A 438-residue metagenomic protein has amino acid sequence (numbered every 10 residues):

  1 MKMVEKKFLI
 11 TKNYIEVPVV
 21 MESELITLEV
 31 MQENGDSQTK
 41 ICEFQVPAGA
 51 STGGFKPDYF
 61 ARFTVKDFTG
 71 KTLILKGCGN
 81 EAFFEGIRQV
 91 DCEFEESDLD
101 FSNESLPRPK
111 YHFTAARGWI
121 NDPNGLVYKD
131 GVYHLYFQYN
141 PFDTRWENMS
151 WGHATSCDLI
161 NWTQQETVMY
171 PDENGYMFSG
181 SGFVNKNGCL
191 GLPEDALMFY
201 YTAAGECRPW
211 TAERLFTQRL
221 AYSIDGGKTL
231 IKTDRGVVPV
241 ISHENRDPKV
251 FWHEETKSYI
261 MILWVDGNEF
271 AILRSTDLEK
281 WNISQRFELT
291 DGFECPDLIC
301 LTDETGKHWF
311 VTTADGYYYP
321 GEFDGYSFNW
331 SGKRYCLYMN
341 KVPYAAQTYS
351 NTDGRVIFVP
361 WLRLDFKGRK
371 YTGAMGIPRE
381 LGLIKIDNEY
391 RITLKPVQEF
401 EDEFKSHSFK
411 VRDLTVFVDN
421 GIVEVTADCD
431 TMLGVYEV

Functional and structural regions predicted by a protein language model:
M1-T39, T64-E81, E96-L99, A314 (+1 more regions): Beta-rich accessory regions
M3-E5, D36-F63, E85-N124, D143-W146 (+6 more regions): Surface loop/turn signatures of beta-propeller and other carbohydrate-active proteins
K12-Y14, L25, G70-T72, P123 (+11 more regions): Extracellular structured ligand-interaction cores
V17-P18, L75, D122-F142, Q164-V168 (+9 more regions): Hydrophobic core segments of beta-strands in well-ordered, beta-rich domains
L25-T27, F84-G86, W146-S150, R208-R219 (+4 more regions): Structural motif
S156, S223-I224, I272-S275: Conserved Ser/Thr-centered positions that define the repeating blades of beta-propeller domains
Y222-K232, D387-R391: Proline-centered turn/helix-capping motifs that create local helix->coil transitions or kinks
